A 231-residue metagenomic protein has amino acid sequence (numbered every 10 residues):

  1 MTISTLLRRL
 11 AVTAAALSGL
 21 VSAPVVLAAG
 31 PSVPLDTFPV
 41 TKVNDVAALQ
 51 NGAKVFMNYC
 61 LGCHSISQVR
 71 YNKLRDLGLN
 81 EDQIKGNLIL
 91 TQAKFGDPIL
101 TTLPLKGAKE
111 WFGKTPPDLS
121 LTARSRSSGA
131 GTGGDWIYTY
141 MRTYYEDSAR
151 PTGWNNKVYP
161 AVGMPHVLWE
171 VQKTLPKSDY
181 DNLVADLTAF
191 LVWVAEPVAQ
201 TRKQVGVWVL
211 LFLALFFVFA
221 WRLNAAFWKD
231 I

Functional and structural regions predicted by a protein language model:
T2-A14: Bacterial N-terminal signal peptides that target proteins for export
A29-K54, S65-D76, I84, A195 (+1 more regions): Electrostatic cytochrome c docking/interface patches
F56-S67, L187: The canonical Cys-X-X-Cys-His
H64-V69, R124, P165, W169: Detector for the c-type heme attachment site
D82-G163: Membrane-proximal low-complexity regions enriched in glycine and acidic/polar residues
M164-E196: Extended, hydrophilic extramembrane loops/domains of integral membrane proteins
R202-V205, L215-I231: Juxtamembrane interface at the cytosolic side of transmembrane helices
